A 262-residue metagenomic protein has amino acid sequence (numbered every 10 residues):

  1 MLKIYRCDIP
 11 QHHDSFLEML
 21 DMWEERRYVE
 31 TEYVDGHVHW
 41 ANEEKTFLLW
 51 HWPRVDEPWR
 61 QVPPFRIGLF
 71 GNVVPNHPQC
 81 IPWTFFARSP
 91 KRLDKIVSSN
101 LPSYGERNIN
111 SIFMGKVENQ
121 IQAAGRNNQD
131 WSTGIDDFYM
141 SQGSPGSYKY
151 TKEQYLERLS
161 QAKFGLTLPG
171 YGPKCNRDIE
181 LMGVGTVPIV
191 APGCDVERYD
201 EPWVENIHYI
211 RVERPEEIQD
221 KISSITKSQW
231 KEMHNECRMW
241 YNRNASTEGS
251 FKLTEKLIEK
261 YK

Functional and structural regions predicted by a protein language model:
M1-I207, R211, R243-Y261: Nucleotide-sugar donor-binding catalytic core of glycosyltransferases
N42-E44, R214, T226-Q229: Short glycine/proline-enriched coil/turn segments at helix->beta-strand junctions
V190-C194, R214-P215, H234-C237: Glycine-rich loops and low-complexity Gly/Arg-rich segments that provide flexible linkers or classic glycine-based
P215-T226, F251-E259: Two-component system phosphotransfer/interaction surface
D220-W240: Conserved donor-nucleotide binding/catalytic region of nucleotide-linked donor-dependent transferases
